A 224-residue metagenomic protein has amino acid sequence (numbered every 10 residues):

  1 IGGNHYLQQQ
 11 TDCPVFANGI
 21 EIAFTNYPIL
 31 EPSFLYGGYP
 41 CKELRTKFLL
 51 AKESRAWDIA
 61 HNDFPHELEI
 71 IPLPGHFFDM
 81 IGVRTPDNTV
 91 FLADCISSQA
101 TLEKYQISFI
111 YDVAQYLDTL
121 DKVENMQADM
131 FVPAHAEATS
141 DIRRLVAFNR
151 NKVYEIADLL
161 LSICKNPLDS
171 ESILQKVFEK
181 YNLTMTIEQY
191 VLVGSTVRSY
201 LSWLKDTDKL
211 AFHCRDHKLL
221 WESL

Functional and structural regions predicted by a protein language model:
I1, Y116, V197: Aromatic/hydrophobic pocket-lining residues that form the small-molecule binding cavity in soluble enzyme cores
I1-H61: Active-site HxH/HxHxD metal-binding segment of metal-dependent hydrolases
G2, L7, T11-F16, R45 (+6 more regions): A structural signal for the main folded, soluble domain(s) of proteins
C13, V153-L161, G194: Short, leucine-enriched amphipathic alpha-helices that occur as contiguous helical runs
P32-Y36, E67-A157: Metallo-beta-lactamase
R55, F64-E69: Short beta-strand or tight-loop elements that sit immediately N-terminal to catalytic metal-binding acidic residues
S162-L224: C-terminal regulatory/interaction regions
